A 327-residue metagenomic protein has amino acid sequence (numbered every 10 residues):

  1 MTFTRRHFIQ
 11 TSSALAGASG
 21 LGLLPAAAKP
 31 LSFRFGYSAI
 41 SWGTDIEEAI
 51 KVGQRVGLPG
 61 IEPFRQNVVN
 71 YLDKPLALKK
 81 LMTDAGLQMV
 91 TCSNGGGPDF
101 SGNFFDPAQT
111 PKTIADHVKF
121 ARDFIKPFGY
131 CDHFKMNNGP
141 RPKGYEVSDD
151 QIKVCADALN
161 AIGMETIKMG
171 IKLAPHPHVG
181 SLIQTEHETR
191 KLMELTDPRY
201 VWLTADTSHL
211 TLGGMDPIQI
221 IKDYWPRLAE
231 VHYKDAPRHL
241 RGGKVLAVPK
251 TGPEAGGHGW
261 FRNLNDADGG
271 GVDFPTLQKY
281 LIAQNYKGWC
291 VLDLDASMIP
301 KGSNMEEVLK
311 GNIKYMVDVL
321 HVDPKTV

Functional and structural regions predicted by a protein language model:
T2-L23, K29-F35, E47-Q54, E186-V201 (+2 more regions): Histidine-acidic metal/acid-base catalytic patches
S12-L21, A27, F104-L203, N304-E306 (+1 more regions): Active-site acidic/histidine proton-transfer and metal-coordination neighborhood in alpha/beta enzyme cores
K29-R34, N94-G102, N138-P142: N-terminal small/glycine-rich loop or linker at the start of catalytic domains across soluble metabolic enzymes
P30, I50-R55, L72-C92, K119-Y130 (+4 more regions): Acidic (Asp/Glu)-rich catalytic clusters
F33-S38, I61-P63, M89-N94, D132-M136 (+4 more regions): Hydrophobic faces of well-ordered beta-strands that scaffold small-molecule active sites in alpha/beta enzyme cores
I40-G60: N-terminal targeting signals for Sec/Tat export/insertion, comprising classic cleavable signal peptides
I40-I46, F64-P75, P98-G102, T113 (+6 more regions): Acidic-and-aromatic substrate-binding clefts and catalytic sites of carbohydrate-active enzymes
G86-G97, D116-K126, W202-S208, W260-N263 (+1 more regions): Short, basic, helix/turn surface patches
